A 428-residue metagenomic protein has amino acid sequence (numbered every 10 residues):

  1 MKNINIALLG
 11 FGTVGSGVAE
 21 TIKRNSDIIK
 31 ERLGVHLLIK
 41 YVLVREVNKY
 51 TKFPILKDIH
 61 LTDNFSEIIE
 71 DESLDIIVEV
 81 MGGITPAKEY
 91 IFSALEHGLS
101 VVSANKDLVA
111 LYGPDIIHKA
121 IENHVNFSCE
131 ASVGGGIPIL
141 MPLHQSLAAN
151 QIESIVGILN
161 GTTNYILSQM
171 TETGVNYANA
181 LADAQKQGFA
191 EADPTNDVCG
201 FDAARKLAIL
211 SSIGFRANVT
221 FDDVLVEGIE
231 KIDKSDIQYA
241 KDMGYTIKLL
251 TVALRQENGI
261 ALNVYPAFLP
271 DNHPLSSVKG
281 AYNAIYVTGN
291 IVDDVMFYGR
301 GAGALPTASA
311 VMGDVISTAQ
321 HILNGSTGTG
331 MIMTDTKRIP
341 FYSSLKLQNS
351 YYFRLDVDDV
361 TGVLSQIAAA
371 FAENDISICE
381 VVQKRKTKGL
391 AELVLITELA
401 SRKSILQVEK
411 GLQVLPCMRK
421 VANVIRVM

Functional and structural regions predicted by a protein language model:
M1-H97: N-terminal glycine-/serine-/threonine-rich beta1-alpha1-beta2 phosphate-ribose binding loop of Rossmann-like
R45-V47, S66, G82, K106-L108 (+4 more regions): Short, ordered loop/turn segments at secondary-structure junctions
A87-S93, K106-H144: Rossmann-fold NAD(P)-binding glycine/threonine-rich loop
S100-V102, I378: A short hydrophobic/small-residue beta-strand
I139-I152, T163-V175, R205-V219, D314: Oxidoreductase and adenylate-handling cofactor-binding alpha/beta cores
N179-S277, Y282-A284: Substrate-binding/catalytic subdomain of NAD(P)-dependent oxidoreductase enzymes
P274-S350: ATP-dependent carboxylate/acyl-activation modules
V315-M428: A conserved regulatory-domain signal marking ACT and ACT-like small-molecule sensing domains and adjacent regulatory
